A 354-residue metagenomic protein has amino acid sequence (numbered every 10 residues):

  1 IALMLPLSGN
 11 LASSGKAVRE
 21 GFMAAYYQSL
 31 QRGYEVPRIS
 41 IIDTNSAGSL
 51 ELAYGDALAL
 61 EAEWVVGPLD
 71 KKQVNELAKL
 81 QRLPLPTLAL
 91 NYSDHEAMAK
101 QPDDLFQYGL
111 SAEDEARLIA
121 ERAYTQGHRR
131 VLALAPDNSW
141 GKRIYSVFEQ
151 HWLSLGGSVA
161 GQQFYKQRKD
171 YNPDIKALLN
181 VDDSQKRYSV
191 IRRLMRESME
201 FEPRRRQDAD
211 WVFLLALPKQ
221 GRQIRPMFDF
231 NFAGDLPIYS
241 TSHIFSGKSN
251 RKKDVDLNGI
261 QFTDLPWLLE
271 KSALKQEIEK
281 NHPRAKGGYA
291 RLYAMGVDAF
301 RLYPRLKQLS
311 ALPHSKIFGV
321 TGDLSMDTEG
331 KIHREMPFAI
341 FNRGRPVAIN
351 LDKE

Functional and structural regions predicted by a protein language model:
I1-G15, V131-A133: Short beta-strand segments enriched in small/hydrophobic residues
S13-V18, R32-E96: Beta-alpha junction/loop-to-helix N-cap segments that form part of ligand/metal-binding clefts
S29-T44, P102-F106, L153-Y188: Short beta-strand elements in bilobed, periplasmic/extracellular small-molecule ligand-binding domains
V36-A59, E115-L118, R168-L178, M195-S198 (+1 more regions): Structural motif
L58-D70, T87-L90, R130-P136, A160 (+2 more regions): Periplasmic-binding protein-like
W64-Q163: Extracytoplasmic ligand/sensor domains, especially the bilobed periplasmic-binding protein
V181-S189, Q207-A209, R225-V297: Extracellular/periplasmic periplasmic-binding protein-like sensory domains
N281-V347: Segments of small-molecule ligand-sensing domains
